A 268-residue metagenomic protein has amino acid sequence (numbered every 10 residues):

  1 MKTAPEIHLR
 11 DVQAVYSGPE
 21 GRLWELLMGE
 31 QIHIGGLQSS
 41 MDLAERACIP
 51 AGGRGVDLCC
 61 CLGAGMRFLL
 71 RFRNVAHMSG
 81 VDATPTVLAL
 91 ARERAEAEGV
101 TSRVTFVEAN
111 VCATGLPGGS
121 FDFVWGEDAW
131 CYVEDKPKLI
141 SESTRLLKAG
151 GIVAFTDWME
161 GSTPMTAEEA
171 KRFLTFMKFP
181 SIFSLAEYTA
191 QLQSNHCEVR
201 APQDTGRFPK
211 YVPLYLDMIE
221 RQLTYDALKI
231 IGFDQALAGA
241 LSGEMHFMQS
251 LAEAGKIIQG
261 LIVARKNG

Functional and structural regions predicted by a protein language model:
M1-W24: N-terminal, positively charged/glycine-rich alpha-helical extensions of SAM-dependent methyltransferases
H33-A51: Conserved alpha-helix/loop element of class I SAM-dependent methyltransferases that forms part of the SAM/SAH-binding
V56, L62-A113: Class I SAM-dependent methyltransferase SAM/SAH-binding core
C112-F123: A short acidic, Gly/Pro-enriched loop at the edge of an enzyme's catalytic core that lines a small-molecule cofactor
P137-I152: A short glycine-rich, Lys/Arg-flanked "PGG" loop and its adjoining helix->strand segment in the class I
W158-F179: Short, glycine-/aromatic-enriched active-site segment of Class I SAM-dependent methyltransferases
P180-H196: Short alpha-helix
T205-G255: C-terminal helical/coil "lid" or tail adjacent to the Rossmann-like core of SAM-dependent
